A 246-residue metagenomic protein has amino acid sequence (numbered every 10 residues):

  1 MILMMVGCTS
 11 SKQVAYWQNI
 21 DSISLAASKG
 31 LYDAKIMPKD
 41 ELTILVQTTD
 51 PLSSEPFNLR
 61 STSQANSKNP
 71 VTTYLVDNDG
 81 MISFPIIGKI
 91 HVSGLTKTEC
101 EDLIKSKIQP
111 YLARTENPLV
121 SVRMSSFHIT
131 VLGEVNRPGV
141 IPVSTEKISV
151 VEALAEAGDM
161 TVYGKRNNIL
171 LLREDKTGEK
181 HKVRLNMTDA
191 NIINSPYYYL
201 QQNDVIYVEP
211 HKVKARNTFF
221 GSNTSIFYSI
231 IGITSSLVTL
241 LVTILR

Functional and structural regions predicted by a protein language model:
M1-C8: Sec-dependent bacterial lipoprotein signal peptides
C8-R246: Ser/Thr/Pro/Gly-biased, low-complexity, turn-/loop-rich segments that often occur immediately after N-terminal
